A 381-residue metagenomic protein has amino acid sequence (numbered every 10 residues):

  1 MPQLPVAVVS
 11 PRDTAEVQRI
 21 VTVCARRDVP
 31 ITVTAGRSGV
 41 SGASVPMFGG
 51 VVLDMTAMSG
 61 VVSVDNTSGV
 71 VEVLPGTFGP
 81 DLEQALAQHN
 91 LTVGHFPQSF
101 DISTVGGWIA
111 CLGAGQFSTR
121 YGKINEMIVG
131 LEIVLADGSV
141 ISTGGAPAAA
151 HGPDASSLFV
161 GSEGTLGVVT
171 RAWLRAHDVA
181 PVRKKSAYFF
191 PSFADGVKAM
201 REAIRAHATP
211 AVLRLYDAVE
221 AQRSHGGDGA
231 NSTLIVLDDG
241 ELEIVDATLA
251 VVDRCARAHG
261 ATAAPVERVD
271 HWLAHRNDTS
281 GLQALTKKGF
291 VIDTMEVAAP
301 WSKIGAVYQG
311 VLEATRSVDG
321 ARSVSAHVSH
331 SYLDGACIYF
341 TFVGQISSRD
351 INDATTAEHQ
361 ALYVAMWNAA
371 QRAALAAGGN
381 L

Functional and structural regions predicted by a protein language model:
M1-M58, V73-P75, V93-H95: Glycine-rich N-terminal segment of FAD-binding domains in flavoprotein oxidoreductases, spanning the beta-loop-helix
A35-S38, Q98, L215-A218: Short, ordered loop/turn segments at secondary-structure junctions
V40-S44, V52-M55, T165-R171, V245-T248: Short, acidic (Asp/Glu-rich) active-site segment that either coordinates a divalent metal cofactor
S59-R214: FAD-binding subdomain of flavoenzyme oxidoreductases
D178, K184-S192, V197-A369, A377: C-terminal substrate-recognition/cap domain of FAD-linked oxidoreductases
L375-L381: Alpha-helix capping/hinge segments and adjacent helical runs
